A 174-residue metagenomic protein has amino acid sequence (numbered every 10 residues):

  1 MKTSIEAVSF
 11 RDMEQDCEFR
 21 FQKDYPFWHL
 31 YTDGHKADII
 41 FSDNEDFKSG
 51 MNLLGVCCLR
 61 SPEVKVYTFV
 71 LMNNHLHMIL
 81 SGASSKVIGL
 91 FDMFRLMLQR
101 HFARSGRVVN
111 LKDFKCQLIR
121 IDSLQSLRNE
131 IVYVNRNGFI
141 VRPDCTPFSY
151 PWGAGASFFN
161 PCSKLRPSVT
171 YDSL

Functional and structural regions predicted by a protein language model:
M1-N73, S81-L174: Short Pro-Cys-Gly-centered "Cys-loop" motif that presents a nucleophilic cysteine in a tight turn
